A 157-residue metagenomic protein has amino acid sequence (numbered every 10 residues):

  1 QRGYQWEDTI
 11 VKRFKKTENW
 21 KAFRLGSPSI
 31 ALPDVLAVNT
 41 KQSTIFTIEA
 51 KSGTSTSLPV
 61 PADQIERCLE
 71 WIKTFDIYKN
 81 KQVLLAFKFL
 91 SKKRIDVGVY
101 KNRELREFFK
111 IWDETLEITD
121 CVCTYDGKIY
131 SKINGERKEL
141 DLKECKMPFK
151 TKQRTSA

Functional and structural regions predicted by a protein language model:
Q1, Q82-A157: Domain-level recognition of nuclease-like catalytic cores that cleave nucleotide substrates
Q1-G26: Acidic-basic catalytic patches of nuclease active cores, encompassing PD-(D/E)XK and other metal-cofactor nuclease
E7, E49, Q64: Acidic-residue sensor for enzyme active/binding pockets
F14, V35-A37, T44-T54: Conserved catalytic cores of phosphodiester-cleaving nucleases, focusing on short active-site segments
S29-L32: Short acidic/glycine-enriched loop/turn segments that link adjacent beta-strands
T40-T44, I77-N80, K92-I95: Short, solvent-exposed loop/turn segments that connect beta-strands within catalytic domains and beta-strand-rich
T56-L85: Short, charged, amphipathic alpha-helix that recurs within catalytic cores of restriction-modification and other
